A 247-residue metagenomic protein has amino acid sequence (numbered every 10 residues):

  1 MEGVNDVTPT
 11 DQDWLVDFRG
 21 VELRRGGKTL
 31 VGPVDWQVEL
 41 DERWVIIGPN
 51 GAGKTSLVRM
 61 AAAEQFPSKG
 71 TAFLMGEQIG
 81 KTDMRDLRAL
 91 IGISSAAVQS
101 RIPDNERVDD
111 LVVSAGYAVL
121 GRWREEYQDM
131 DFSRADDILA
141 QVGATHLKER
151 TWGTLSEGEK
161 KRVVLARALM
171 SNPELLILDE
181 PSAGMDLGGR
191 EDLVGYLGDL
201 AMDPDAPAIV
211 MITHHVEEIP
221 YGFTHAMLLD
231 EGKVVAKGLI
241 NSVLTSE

Functional and structural regions predicted by a protein language model:
A62: Helix-to-loop junction immediately C-terminal to a conserved catalytic motif
G70-G80, L87: Conserved ABC transporter NBD signature motif
Q128-L147: Conserved ABC ATPase "signature" region
T151-L155: Conserved ABC ATPase signature
N172: Conserved catalytic motifs of ABC-family nucleotide-binding domains
L176-D179: Catalytic Walker B motif of ABC-type/P-loop ATPase nucleotide-binding domains
H225-L239: H-loop (His-switch) and adjacent beta-strand-loop-beta switch element of ABC-type ATPase nucleotide-binding domains
